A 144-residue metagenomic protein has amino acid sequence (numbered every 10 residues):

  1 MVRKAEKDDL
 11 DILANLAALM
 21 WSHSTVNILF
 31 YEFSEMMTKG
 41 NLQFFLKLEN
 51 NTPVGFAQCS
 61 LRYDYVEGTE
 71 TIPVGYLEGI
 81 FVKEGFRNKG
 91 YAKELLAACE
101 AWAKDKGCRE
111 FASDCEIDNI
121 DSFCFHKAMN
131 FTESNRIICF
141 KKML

Functional and structural regions predicted by a protein language model:
M1-L13: A short beta-loop-alpha structural element at the N-terminal edge of CoA-dependent acyl/N-acetyltransferase catalytic
A14-I28, Y65: Helix-loop element at the rim of GNAT/NAT acetyltransferase active sites that forms part of the acceptor-substrate
T25-L48, Q58: Active-site rim helix/loop that mediates acceptor-substrate recognition in acyltransferases
L46, T52-L61, Y76, F81: Conserved beta-strand in the GNAT
T71-E84, I138-C139: Conserved acetyl-CoA binding element of GNAT-fold acetyltransferases
F86, G90-A98: Conserved acetyl-CoA pyrophosphate-binding loop and the N-cap/start of the following alpha-helix in GNAT-like
K93, D105, I117-R136: Conserved active-site alpha-helix within GNAT-family acetyltransferase domains
L96, A103-C115: Conserved GNAT acetyl-CoA-binding A-motif
